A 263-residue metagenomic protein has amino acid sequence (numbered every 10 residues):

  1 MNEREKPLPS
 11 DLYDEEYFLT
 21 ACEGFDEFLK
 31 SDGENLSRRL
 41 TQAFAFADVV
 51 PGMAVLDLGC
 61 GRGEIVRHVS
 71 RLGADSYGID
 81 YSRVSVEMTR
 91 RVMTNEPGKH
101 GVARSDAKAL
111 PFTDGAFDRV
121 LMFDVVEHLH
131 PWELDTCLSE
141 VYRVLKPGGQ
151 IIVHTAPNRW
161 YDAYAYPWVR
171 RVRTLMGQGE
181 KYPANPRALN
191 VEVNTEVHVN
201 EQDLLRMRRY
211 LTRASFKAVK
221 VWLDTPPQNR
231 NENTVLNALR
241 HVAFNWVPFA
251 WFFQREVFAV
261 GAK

Functional and structural regions predicted by a protein language model:
M1-T113, R119-F123, D135-L138, N200-E201 (+2 more regions): Conserved N-terminal segment of class I S-adenosyl-L-methionine
R4-A21, F25-E34, R38, Y81 (+3 more regions): S-adenosyl-L-methionine-dependent methyltransferase catalytic module, highlighting the catalytic core
D48, D75, S215, A262-K263: Intrinsic disorder/low-complexity segments
A74, H100, G149, F216-K217: A structural micro-motif
F123-V126, H154: Residues lining the SAM
